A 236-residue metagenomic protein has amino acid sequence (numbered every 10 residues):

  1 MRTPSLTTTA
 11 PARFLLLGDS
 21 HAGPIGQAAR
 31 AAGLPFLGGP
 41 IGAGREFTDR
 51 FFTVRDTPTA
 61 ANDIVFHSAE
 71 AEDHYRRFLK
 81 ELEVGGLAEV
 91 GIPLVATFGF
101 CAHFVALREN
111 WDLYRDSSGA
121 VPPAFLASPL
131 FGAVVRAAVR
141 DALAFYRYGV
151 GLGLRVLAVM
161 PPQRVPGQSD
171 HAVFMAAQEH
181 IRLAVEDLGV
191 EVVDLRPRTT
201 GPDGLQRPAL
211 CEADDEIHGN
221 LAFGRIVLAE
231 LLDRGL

Functional and structural regions predicted by a protein language model:
M1-L15, H21-P35: N-terminal secretory targeting modules
M1-T7, R77-L87, R225-L236: Short amphipathic alpha-helical segments
F14, F36-P40, V192-D194: Conserved beta-strand scaffold positions in the cores of enzyme catalytic domains, especially in NTP/NDP-utilizing
S20-A22, N220-L221: Ser/Thr-glycine-rich phosphate-binding loops at phosphate-binding pockets of nucleotides, nucleotide cofactors
G23-N110: Conserved SGNH/GDSL esterase-like catalytic core that processes O-acyl groups on lipids and polysaccharides
A69-D73, R136-R140, H218: Conserved phosphate-coordination/catalytic loops
E81-L210: Alpha-helical cap/lid subdomain in secreted, periplasmic, or secretory-pathway luminal O-acyl-processing enzymes
G189, P208-L236: Histidine-centered active-site loop/cap adjacent to the catalytic His in serine esterases/O-acetyl transfer systems
